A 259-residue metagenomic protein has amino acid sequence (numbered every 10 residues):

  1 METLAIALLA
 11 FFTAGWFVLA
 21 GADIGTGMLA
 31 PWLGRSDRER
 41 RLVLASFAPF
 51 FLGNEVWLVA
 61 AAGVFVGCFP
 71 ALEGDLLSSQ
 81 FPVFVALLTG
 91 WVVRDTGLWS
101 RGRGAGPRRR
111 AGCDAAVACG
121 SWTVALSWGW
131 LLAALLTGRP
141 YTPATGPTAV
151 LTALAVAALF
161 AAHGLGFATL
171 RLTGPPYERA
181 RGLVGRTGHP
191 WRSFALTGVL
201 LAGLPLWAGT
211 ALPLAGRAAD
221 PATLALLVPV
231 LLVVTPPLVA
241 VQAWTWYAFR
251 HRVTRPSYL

Functional and structural regions predicted by a protein language model:
M1-G53, V59-A62: N-terminal signal-anchor module of multipass membrane proteins
A5-F17, D75-G90, A144-A161, V228-T235: Alpha-helical transmembrane segments
T13-W16, A20-D23, L88-D95, V124-L131 (+4 more regions): Helical transmembrane-bundle signal
L19-W32, A86-G102, A161-P175, A243: Membrane-water interface of transmembrane alpha-helices
W32-L42, A105-R108, H251-T254: Juxtamembrane helix-boundary/capping and inter-helix hinge elements in multi-pass membrane proteins
A48-G120: Membrane-interface helix-loop-helix modules in multi-pass inner-membrane proteins
L98-W207: Long, contiguous internal "core" modules enriched in hydrophobic/ aromatic residues
R186-Y258: C-terminal transmembrane-bundle signature of multipass membrane proteins, characterized by strong activation on
